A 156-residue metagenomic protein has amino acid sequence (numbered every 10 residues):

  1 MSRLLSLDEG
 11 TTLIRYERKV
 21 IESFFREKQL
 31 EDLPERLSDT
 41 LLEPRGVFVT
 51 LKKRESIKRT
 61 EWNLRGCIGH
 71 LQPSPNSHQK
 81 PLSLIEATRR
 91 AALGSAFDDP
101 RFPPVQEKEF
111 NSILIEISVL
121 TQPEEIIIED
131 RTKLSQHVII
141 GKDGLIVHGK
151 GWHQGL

Functional and structural regions predicted by a protein language model:
S2-L156: C-terminal binding/interaction regions
